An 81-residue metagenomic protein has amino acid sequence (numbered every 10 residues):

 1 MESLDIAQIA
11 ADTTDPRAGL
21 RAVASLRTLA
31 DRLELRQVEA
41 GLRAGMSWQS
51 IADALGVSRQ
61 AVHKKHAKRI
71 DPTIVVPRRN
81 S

Functional and structural regions predicted by a protein language model:
M1-T14: General nucleic-acid-binding
T13-L33: Short, Lys/Arg-enriched anionic-surface-contact patches
T28-G45: Short, amphipathic alpha-helical "recognition" segments used to contact nucleic acids or chromatin
E34, L55, H66: DNA major-groove recognition helix of helix-turn-helix
Q49, Q60: Key DNA-contact positions within bacterial/archaeal DNA-binding proteins
P72-S81: Short Lys/Arg-enriched helix C-cap and helix-to-coil transition segments that create basic nucleic-acid-contact patches
